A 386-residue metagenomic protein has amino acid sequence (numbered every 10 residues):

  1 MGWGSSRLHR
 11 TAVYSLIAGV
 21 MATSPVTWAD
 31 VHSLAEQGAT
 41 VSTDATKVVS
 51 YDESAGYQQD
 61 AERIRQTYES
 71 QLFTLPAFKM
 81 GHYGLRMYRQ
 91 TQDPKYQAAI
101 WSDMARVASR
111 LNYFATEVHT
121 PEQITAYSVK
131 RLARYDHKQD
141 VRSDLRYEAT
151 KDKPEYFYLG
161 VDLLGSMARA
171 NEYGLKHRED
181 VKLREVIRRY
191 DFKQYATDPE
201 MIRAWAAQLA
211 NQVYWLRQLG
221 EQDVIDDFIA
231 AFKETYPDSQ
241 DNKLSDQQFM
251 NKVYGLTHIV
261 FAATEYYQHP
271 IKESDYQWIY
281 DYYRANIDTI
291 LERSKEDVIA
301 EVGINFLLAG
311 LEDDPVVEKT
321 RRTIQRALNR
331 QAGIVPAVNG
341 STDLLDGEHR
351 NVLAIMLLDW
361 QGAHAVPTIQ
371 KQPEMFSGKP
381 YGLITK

Functional and structural regions predicted by a protein language model:
M1-W3, A18, Q37: Feature targets compositionally biased, intrinsically disordered low-complexity regions with long contiguous runs
W3-V13: Bacterial N-terminal signal peptides that target proteins for export
V13-I17, M21: Hydrophobic helical h-region of N-terminal Sec-dependent signal peptides in bacterial secretory/periplasmic proteins
D30-Q139, E155-G174, R178-K193, G310-K386: Terminal, non-catalytic domain-edge segments
V141-A300, L307-G310, E318, Q325: Eukaryote-skewed repeat-based solenoidal scaffolds used as protein-protein interaction platforms, primarily
R293-E301, L345-V352: Amphipathic alpha-helical protein-interaction segments enriched in hydrophobic
